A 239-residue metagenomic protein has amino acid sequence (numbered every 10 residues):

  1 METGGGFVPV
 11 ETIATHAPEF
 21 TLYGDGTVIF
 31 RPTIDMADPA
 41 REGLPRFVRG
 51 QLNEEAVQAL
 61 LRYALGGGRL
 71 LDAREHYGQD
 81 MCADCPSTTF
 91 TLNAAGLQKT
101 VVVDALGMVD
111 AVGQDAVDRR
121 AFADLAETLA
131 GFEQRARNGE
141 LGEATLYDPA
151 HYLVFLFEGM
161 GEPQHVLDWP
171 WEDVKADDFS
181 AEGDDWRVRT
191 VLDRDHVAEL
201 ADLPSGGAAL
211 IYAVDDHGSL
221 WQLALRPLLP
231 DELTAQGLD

Functional and structural regions predicted by a protein language model:
M1-L44: Extracytoplasmic low-complexity, Pro/Thr/Ser/Ala/Gly-rich segments that lie immediately after a secretion/anchoring
M1-T12, L70-D239: Short, well-ordered, aromatic-rich surface patches in folded extracellular/luminal domains
H16, L44-F47, C85, D118: Glycine-rich, flexible loop segments associated with nucleotide phosphate handling
P18-T21, G50, T89: Hydrophobic/aromatic beta-strand elements that line small-molecule binding cavities or substrate pockets in beta-rich
G24-D25, N53-V57, L92-Q98: A short, structured loop/turn motif at beta-sheet edges
L44-Q51, Y77, V112: Second-shell loop/turn segments in exported
N53-Q79: Charged, amphipathic alpha-helical segments
